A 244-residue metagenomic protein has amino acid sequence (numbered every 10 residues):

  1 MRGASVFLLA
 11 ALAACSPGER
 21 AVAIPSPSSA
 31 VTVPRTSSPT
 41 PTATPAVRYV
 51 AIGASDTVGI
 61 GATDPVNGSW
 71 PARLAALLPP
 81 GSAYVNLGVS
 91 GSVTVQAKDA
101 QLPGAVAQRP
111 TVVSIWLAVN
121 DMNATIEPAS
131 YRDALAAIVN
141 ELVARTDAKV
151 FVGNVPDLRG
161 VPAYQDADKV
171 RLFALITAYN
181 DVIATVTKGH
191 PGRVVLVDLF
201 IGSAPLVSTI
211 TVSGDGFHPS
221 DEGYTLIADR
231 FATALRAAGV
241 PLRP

Functional and structural regions predicted by a protein language model:
M1-F7: Bacterial N-terminal signal peptides that target proteins for export
A11-A14: C-terminal motif of bacterial Sec signal peptides marking the signal peptidase cleavage site
S16-E19: Bacterial signal peptide processing site
I24-S90, L102-R109: Serine-esterase "nucleophile elbow" of acetyl-processing enzymes
A76, D99-P244: Alpha-helical cap/lid subdomain in secreted, periplasmic, or secretory-pathway luminal O-acyl-processing enzymes
G88, S92, L117-A118: Cell-envelope and extracellular/periplasmic
Q96: Active-site-proximal substrate-binding core of FAD-dependent oxidoreductases
